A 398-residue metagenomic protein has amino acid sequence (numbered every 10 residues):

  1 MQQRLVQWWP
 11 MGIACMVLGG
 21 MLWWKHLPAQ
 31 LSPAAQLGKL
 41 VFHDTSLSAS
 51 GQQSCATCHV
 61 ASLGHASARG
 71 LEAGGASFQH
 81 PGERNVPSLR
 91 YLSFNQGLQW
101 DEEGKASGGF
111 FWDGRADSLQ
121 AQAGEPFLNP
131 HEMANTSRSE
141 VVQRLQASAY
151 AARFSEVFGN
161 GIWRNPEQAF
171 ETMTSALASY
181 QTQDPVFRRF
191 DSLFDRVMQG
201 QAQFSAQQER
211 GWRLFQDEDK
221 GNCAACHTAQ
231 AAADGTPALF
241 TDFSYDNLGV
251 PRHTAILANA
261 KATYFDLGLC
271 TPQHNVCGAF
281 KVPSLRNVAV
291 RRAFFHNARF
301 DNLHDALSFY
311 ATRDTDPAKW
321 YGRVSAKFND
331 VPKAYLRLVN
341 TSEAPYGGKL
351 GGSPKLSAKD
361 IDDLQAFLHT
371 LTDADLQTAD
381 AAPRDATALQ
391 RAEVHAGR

Functional and structural regions predicted by a protein language model:
M1-V41, V86, P130, S139-R213 (+3 more regions): Post-cleavage N-terminal segment of exported redox proteins
H26-G124, R189-A326, D380-R398: Short glycine/threonine-rich turn/loop motifs
A61, L92-Q96, P126-N129, S148 (+3 more regions): Phosphate/oxyanion-binding loops and surfaces in catalytic or ligand/nucleic-acid-binding neighborhoods
L119-T136: Conserved nucleotide-diphosphate donor binding/catalytic pocket of glycan-assembly enzymes
